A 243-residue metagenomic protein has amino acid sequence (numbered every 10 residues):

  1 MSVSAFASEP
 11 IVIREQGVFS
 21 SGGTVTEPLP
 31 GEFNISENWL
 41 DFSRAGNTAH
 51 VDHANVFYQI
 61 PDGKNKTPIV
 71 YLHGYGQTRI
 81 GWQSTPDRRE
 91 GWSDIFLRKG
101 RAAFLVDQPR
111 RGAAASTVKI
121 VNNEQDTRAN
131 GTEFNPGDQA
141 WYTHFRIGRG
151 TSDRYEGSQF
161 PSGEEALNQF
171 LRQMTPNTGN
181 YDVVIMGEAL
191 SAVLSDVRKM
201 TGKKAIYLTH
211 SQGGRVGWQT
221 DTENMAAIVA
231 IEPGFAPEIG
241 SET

Functional and structural regions predicted by a protein language model:
F6-K64: N-terminal cap/lid segment of alpha/beta-hydrolase-fold proteins
K66-G74: Short beta-strand element of the alpha/beta-hydrolase
H73-T85: Active-site glycine-rich loops that stabilize anionic/oxyanionic intermediates across multiple enzyme folds
R89-A115: Conserved alpha/beta-hydrolase
N135-V184: Extended, charge-rich helix/loop segments that form flexible, surface "patches" used to engage negatively charged
V184-A205: Conserved acidic catalytic loop of the alpha/beta-hydrolase fold
L208-G217: Gly/Ala-rich beta-loop-alpha elbow adjacent to hydrolase catalytic centers
E223-G240: A conserved short beta-strand
